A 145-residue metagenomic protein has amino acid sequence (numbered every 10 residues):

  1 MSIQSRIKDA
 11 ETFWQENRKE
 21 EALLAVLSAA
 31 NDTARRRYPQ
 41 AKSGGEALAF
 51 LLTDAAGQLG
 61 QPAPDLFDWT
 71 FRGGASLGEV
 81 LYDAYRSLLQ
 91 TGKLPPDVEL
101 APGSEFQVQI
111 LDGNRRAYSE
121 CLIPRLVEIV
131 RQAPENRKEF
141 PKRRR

Functional and structural regions predicted by a protein language model:
M1-Q58, S76-L77, L81: Amphipathic alpha-helical interface elements
L52-P124, E128-R145: Long, charged low-complexity segments
